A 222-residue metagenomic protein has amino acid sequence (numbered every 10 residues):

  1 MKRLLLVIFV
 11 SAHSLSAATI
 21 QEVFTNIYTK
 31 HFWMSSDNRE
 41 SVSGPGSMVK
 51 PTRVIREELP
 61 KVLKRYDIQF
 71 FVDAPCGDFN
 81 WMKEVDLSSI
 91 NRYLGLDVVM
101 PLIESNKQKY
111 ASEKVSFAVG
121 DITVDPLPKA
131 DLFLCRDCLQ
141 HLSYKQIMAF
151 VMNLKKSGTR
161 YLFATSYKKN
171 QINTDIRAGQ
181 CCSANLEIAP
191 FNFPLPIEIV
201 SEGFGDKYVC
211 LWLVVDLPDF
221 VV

Functional and structural regions predicted by a protein language model:
K2-R3, I20: Short amphipathic alpha-helical segments that mediate assembly, nucleic-acid/protein binding, or membrane association
R3-A12: Sec-dependent N-terminal signal peptides
A18-A130, L142-V222: Class I (Rossmann-like) S-adenosyl-L-methionine-dependent methyltransferase catalytic domain, capturing the SAM-binding
L134: A conserved beta-strand element that flanks and buttresses the S-adenosyl-L-methionine
C138: Hydrophobic adenine-recognition pocket in adenosine-nucleotide-binding enzymes
